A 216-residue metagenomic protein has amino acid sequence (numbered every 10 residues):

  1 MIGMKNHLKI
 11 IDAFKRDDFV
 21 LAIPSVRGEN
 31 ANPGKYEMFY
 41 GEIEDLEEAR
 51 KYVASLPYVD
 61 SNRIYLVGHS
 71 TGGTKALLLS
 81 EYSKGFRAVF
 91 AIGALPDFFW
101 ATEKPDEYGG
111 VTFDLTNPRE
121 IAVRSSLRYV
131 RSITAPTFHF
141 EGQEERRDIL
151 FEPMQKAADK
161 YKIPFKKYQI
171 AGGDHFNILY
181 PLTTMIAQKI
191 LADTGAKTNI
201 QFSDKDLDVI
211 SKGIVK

Functional and structural regions predicted by a protein language model:
I2-G3, A94-Y129, A135: Mobile cap/lid helix-loop segments that gate and shape the active-site cleft of serine hydrolases
I2-I23: Short amphipathic alpha-helix adjacent to the substrate-entry channel of hydrolases
E37-P57: Alpha/beta-hydrolase active-site loop
Y58-S70: Alpha/beta-hydrolase fold nucleophile elbow
G73-K84: Short glycine-enriched nucleophile-adjacent loop and the immediately C-terminal alpha-helix near the catalytic center
I133, F138-E141: Short beta-strand/loop motif that positions the catalytic acidic residue of the alpha/beta-hydrolase fold
R146-E152: Conserved alpha/beta-hydrolase "acid-adjacent" motif
E152, K162-K216: C-terminal catalytic histidine-bearing segment of alpha/beta-hydrolase fold enzymes
